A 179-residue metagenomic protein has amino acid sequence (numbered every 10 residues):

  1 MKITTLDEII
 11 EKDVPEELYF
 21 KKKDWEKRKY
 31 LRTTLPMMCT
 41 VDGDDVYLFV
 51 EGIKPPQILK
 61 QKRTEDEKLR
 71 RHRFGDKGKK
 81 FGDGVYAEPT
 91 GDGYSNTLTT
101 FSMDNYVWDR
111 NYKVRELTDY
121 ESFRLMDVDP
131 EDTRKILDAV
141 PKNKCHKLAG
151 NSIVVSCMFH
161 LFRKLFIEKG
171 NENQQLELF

Functional and structural regions predicted by a protein language model:
M1-F179: S-adenosyl-L-methionine-dependent DNA methyltransferase catalytic core
